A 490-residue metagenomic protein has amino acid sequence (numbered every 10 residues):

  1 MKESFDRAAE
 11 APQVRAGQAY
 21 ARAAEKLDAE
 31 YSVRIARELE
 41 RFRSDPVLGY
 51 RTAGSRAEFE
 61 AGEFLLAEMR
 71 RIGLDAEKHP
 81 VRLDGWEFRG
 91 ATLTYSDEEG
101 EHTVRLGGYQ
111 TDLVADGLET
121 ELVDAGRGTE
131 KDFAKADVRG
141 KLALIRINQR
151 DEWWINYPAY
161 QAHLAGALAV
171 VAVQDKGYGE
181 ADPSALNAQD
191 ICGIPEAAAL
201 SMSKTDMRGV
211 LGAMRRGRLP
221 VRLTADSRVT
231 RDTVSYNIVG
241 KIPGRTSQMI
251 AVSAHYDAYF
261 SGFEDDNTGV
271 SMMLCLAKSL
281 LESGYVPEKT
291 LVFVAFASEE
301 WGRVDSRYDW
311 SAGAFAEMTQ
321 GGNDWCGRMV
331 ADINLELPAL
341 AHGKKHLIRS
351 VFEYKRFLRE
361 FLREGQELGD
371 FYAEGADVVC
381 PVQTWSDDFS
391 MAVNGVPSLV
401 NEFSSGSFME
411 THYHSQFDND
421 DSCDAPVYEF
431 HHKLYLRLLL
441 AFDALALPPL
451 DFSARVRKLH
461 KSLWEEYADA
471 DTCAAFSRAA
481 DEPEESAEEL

Functional and structural regions predicted by a protein language model:
K2-V14, R22-E30, R34-R37, R41-L142: Noncatalytic luminal/extracellular "stalk/propeptide" segments of secretory-pathway proteins
Q18, G100-K135, A188-E264, L274-E288: Soluble metallo-hydrolase cores and metallopeptidase-like ectodomains found primarily in the secretory/periplasmic
A19-L27, P46-R56, D124, R146-W153 (+8 more regions): Second-shell loop/turn segments in exported
L27, D84, A136-V138, P158-L168 (+5 more regions): Mature extracellular/periplasmic domains of secretome proteins
D28, A53, T103-A198, D377: Extracellular/luminal Protease-associated
R150-Y157, Q161, N237, A258-E353: Acidic/histidine-rich catalytic neighborhood of metal-dependent amide-processing enzymes
P338-R457: Active-site-adjacent substrate-binding region of metalloamidase/peptidase-like peptide-processing proteins
K433-L490: C-terminal non-catalytic alpha-helical accessory regions
